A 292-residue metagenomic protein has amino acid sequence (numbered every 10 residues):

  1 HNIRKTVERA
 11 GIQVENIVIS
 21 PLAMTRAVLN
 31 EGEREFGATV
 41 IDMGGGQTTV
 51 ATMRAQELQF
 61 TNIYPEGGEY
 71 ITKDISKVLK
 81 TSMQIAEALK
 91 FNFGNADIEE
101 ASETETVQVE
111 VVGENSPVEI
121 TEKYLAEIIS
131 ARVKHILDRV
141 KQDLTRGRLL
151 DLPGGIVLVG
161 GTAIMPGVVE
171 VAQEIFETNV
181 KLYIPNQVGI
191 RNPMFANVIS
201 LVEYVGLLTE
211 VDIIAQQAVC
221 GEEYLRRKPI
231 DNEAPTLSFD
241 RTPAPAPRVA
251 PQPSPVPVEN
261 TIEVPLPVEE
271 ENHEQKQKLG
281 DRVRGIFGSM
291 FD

Functional and structural regions predicted by a protein language model:
H1-A38, S82, A96-S102, V107 (+2 more regions): Nucleotide/phosphate-binding catalytic cleft detector across ATP-hydrolyzing and phosphate-transferring enzymes
H1-E8, I12, P21-L22, M53-V133: Phosphate-binding glycine-rich/basic clefts of nucleotide- and phosphate-handling proteins, predominantly
L29-F60, I75, L201: Gly/Thr-rich phosphate-binding beta-strand-loop-beta motif of the actin/hexokinase/Hsp70
E33-R34, A172-E177: Short, solvent-exposed amphipathic alpha-helical segments in soluble enzyme and RNA/protein-processing domains
N95, L152-V171: Glycine-rich phosphate-binding loops at beta-strand->alpha-helix junctions
K141-P153: Phosphate/pyrophosphate-binding loops at sites that engage ATP/ADP/AMP, CoA/4′-phosphopantetheine, polyphosphate
N179-P185: Conserved RecA-like helicase motor-core motifs
P185-L237: Glycine-rich phosphate-binding/hydrolytic loop that grips phosphoryl groups
